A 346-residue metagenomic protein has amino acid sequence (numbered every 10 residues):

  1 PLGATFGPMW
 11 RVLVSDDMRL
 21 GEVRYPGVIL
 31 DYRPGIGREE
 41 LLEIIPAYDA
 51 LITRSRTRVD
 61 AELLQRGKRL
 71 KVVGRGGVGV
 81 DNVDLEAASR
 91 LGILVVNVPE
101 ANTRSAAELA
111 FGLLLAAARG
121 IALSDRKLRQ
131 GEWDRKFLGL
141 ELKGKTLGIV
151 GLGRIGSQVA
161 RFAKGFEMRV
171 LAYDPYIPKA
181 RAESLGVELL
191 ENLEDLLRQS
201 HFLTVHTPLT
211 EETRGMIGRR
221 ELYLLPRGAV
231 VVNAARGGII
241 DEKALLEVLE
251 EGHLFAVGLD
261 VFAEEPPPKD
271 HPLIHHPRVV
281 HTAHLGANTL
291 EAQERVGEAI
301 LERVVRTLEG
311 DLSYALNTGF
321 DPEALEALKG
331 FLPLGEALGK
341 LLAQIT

Functional and structural regions predicted by a protein language model:
P1-Y48, A180: N-terminal glycine-/charge-rich "phosphate-binding" loop or analogous flexible N-terminal tail
R33-P34, G76-G77, I93-R104, D174 (+3 more regions): Short beta->alpha connector loops at strand-helix junctions that form conserved, small/polar/Pro-enriched
R58-L63, P175-P272, N288: Rossmann-like adenosine-cofactor binding region
L91, P99-T146, Q158-G165, A172 (+1 more regions): Phosphate-binding beta-alpha-beta segment of Rossmann-like dinucleotide-binding domains, i.e., the NAD(P)
L152-G153: Glycine-rich Rossmann-fold phosphate-binding loop(s) that bind the pyrophosphate of adenine dinucleotide cofactors
N288-T346: NAD(P)-dependent dehydrogenase/reductase Rossmann-like domain
